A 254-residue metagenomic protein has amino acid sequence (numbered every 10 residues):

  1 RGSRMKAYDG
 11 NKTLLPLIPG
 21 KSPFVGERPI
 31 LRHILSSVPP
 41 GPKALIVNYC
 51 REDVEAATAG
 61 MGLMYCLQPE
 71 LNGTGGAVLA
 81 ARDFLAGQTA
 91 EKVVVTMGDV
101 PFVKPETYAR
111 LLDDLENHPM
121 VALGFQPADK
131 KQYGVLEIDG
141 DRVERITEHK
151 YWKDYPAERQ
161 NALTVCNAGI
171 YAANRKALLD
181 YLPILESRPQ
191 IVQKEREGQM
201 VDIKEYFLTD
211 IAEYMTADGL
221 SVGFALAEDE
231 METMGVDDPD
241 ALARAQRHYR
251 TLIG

Functional and structural regions predicted by a protein language model:
R1-G10: N-terminal nucleotide-binding beta1-loop-alpha1 segment
R4, P16-G98, F102-D113: Conserved N-terminal catalytic core of the sugar/cofactor nucleotidyltransferase
D9, I18, T58, T147-K150 (+2 more regions): Short, flexible helix/strand-to-coil boundary loops that buttress conserved ligand/catalytic motifs in alpha/beta
T13, P42, G62-M64, R142 (+1 more regions): Conserved beta-strand segments of alpha/beta enzyme cores
L14, Y65, M120-A122, V222-F224 (+1 more regions): Conserved beta-strand scaffold positions in the cores of enzyme catalytic domains, especially in NTP/NDP-utilizing
M61, V103-K194: Conserved core of the sugar-phosphate nucleotidyltransferase
L71-G75, D129-K130, M231-T233: A short acidic, often aromatic-flanked loop/helix-cap motif at beta-alpha or helix-coil junctions that lines enzyme
A162-G254: Conserved alpha/beta core of the MobA/IspD/sugar-nucleotide pyrophosphorylase nucleotidyltransferase superfamily
